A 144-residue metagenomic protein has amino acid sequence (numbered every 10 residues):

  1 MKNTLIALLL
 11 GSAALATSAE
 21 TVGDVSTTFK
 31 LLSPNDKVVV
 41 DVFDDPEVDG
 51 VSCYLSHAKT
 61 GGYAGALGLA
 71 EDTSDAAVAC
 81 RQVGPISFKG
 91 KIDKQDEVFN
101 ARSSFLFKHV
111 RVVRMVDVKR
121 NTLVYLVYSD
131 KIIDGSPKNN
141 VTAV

Functional and structural regions predicted by a protein language model:
M1-T4: Positively charged n-region of N-terminal signal peptides that target proteins for export
L9-S18: Hydrophobic h-region of N-terminal signal peptides that target proteins for export in Gram-negative bacteria
E20-G62: N-terminal export/targeting and maturation segments
S52-V118: Mature extracytoplasmic domains of secretory-pathway proteins
R120-T122, L126-V144: C-terminal partner/receptor-binding element of secreted or periplasmic proteins
